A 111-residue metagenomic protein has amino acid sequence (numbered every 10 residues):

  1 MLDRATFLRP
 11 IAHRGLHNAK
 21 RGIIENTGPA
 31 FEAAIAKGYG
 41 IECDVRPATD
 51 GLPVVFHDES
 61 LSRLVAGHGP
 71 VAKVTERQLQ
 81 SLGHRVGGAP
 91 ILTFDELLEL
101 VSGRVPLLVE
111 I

Functional and structural regions predicted by a protein language model:
M1-I111: Phosphate-group recognition and catalysis centered on beta-loop-alpha active-site segments
